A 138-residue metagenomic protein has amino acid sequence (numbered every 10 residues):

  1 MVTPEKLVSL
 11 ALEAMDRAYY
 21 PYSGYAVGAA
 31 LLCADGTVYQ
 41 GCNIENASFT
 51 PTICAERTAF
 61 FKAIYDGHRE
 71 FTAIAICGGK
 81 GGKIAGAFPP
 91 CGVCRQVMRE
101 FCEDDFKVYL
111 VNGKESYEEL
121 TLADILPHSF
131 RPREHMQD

Functional and structural regions predicted by a protein language model:
M1-E5, M136-D138: Basic/polar N-terminal segments that are highly enriched at the extreme N-terminus, encompassing both cleavable
P4-S9, C91-R95: Charged, amphipathic alpha-helical segments
E5-Y20: Short, basic/aromatic recognition patches
A11, A29-A30, A59, A63: Small-residue (primarily alanine) positions within well-ordered alpha-helices, especially packing/interaction faces
Y22-A26, Y39, P90: Short glycine/serine/threonine-biased micro-segments
G24-L32, Y109: Short beta-strand scaffold segments in enzyme catalytic cores
Q40-E134: Zn2+-dependent cytidine deaminase-like catalytic core
